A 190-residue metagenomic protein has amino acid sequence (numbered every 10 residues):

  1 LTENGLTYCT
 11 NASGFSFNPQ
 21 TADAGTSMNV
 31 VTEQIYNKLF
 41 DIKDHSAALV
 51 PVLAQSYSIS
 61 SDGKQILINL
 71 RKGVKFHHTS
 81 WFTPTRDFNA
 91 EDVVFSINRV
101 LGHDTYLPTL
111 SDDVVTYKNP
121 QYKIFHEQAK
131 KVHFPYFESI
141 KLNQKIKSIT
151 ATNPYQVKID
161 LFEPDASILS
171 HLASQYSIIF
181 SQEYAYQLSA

Functional and structural regions predicted by a protein language model:
L1-T7: Immediate post-signal peptide segment of exported/extracytoplasmic ligand-binding proteins
C9-S61: N-terminal lobe/hinge region of extracytoplasmic solute-binding protein
N11-G14, A22, D44-H45, D62-K64 (+6 more regions): Solvent-exposed coil/turn segments that connect beta secondary-structure elements in extracytoplasmic/periplasmic
F17, H77, I168-S170: Intrinsically disordered, low-complexity acidic/polar segments
T21-V30, T83-N89, V93, L172-S177: Short Gly/aromatic-enriched secondary-structure transition segments
V30, Q34, K38, A48 (+5 more regions): Extracytoplasmic/secreted proteins, especially bacterial periplasmic and envelope-associated proteins
Q55-Y117, K158: Aromatic- and charge-enriched surface segment that lines or borders ligand/interaction sites
L101-S189: Surface-exposed binding/hinge segments that line and control ligand-binding clefts or catalytic entry sites
